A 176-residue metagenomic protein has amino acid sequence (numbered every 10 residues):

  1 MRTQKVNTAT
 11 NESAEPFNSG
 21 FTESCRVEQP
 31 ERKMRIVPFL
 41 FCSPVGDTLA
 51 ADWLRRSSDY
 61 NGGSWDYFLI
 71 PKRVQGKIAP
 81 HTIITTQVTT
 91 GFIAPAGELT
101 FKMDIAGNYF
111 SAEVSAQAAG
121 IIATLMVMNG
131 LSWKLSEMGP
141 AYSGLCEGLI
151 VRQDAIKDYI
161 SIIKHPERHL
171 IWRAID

Functional and structural regions predicted by a protein language model:
M1-S58, P140-E167, A174-D176: N-terminal domain-onset segments
K5-S24, P71-A96, M126-S143: Generic hydrophobic segment detector
F17, F21, F39-F41, F68 (+3 more regions): Phenylalanine-focused residue identity feature
K33, N61-S64, A118-I121: Short runs of predominantly hydrophobic/aromatic residues within well-ordered alpha helices that form helix-helix
F39-I93: Amphipathic, interaction-prone secondary-structure segments
F92-D176: Polybasic, proline/glycine-rich intrinsically disordered low-complexity segments
